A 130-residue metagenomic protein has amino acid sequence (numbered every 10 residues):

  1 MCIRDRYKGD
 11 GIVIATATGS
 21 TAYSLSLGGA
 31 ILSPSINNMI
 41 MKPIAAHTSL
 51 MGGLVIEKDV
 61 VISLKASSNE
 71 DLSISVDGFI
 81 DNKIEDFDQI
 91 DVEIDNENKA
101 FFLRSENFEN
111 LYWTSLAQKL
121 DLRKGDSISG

Functional and structural regions predicted by a protein language model:
R4-G9, T21-G130: Catalytic phosphate-donor-binding core of small-molecule kinases
G11-A15: AMP-binding/adenylate-forming core of the ANL superfamily
T18: Single, functionally critical "micro-switch" positions that shape active/binding sites and transmembrane helices
